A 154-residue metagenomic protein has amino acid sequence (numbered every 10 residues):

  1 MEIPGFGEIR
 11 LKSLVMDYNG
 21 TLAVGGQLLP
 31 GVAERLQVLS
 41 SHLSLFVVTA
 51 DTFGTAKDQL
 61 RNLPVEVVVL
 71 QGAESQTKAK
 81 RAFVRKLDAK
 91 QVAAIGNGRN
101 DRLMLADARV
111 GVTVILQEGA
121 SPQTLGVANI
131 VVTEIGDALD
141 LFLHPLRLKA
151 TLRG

Functional and structural regions predicted by a protein language model:
M1-M16, G154: Non-catalytic pre-domain segments flanking phosphatase-related domains
V24-H42, T77-K78: Short, acidic loop-to-helix structural element flanking the phosphoryl-transfer center in phosphate-processing enzymes
R35-Q59: Substrate-recognition element of Asp-dependent hydrolases with the DxDx(T/V) motif
H42-V47, K90-V92, V110: Short active-site oxyanion
G54-K90: Substrate-recognition "cap/lid" segment bordering the active-site pocket of phosphatases
L70-T77, I115-A120, G136-A138: Short, acidic/turn-prone active-site loops that include or flank metal/cofactor- and phosphate-binding residues
A93-I130: Acidic, Mg2+-coordinating phosphoryl-transfer loop and its flanking beta/alpha structural elements, shared across
T133-G154: Membrane-embedded transport module
